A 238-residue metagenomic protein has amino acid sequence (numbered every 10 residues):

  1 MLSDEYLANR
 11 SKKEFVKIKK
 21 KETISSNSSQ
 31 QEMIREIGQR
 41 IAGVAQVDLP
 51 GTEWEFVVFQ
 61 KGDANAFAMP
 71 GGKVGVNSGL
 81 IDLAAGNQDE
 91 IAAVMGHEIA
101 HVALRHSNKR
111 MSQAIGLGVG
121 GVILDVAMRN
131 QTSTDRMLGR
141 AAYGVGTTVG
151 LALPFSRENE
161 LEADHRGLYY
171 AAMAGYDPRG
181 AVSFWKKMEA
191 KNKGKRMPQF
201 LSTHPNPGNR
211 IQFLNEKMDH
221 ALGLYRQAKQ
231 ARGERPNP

Functional and structural regions predicted by a protein language model:
M1-P238: A Zn2+-metalloprotease active-site environment signal
